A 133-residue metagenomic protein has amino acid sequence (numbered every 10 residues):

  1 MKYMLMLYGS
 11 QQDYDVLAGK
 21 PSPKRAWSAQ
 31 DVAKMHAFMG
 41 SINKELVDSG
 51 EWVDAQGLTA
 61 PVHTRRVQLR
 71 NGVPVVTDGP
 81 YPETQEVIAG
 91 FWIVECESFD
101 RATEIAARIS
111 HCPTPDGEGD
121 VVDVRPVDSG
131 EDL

Functional and structural regions predicted by a protein language model:
M1-L133: Conserved, structured core segments of small domains
